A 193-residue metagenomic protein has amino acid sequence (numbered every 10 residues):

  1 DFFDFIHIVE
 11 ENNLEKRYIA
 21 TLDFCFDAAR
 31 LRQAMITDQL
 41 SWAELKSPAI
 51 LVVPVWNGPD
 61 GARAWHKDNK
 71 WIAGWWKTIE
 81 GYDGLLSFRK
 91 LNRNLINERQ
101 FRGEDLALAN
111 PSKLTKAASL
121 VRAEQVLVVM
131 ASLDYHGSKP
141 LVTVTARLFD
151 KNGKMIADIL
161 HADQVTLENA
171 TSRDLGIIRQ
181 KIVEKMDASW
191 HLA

Functional and structural regions predicted by a protein language model:
D1-C25: Intrinsically disordered, low-complexity charged/polar segments
D1-H7, L106-T145: A short, hydrophobic beta-strand-centered structural micro-motif
V9-E11, D27, V53-V55, T145: A structural detector for beta-sheet-dominated domains
E10-E11, Q39, L114: Catalytic micro-motifs at enzyme active sites that drive phosphoryl/nucleotidyl and oxygen chemistry
N12-Y18, E44-K46, L120-A123, H136-P140: Solvent-exposed loop and beta-edge segments used for protein-protein assembly and interaction
K16-L51, A73, K77, G84-L86 (+2 more regions): C-terminal/domain-edge helix-coil "capping" segments
V52-P54, D60-L114, S119-R122, V126-L127 (+1 more regions): N-terminal segment of the mature soluble domain
I96-G103, V128-T145, R173-E184: Short secondary-structure transition/capping segments
